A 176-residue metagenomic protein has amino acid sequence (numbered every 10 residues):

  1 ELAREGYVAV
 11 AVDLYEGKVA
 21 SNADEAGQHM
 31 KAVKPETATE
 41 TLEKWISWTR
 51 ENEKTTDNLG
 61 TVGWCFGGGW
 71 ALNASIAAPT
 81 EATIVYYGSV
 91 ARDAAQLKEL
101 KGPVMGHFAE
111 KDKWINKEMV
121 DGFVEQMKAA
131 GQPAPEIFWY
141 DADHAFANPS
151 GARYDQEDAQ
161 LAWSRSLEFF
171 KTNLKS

Functional and structural regions predicted by a protein language model:
E1-E51, S150: Serine-hydrolase catalytic machinery in alpha/beta-hydrolase-like enzymes
R4-E5, N52-K54, A78-P79, K128-P133: Short helix-capping segments at alpha-helix termini
G17, A91, A145: Active-site loop signature of alpha/beta-hydrolase-fold enzymes
L42-K101: Primarily recognizes the serine-hydrolase "nucleophile elbow" in alpha/beta-hydrolase and SGNH/GDSL folds
L100, M105-F108: Short beta-strand/loop motif that positions the catalytic acidic residue of the alpha/beta-hydrolase fold
K111-I115: Acidic catalytic loop of the alpha/beta-hydrolase fold
N116-M127: Short alpha-helix in the alpha/beta-hydrolase fold that links the catalytic acid
A130-S176: C-terminal catalytic histidine-bearing segment of alpha/beta-hydrolase fold enzymes
